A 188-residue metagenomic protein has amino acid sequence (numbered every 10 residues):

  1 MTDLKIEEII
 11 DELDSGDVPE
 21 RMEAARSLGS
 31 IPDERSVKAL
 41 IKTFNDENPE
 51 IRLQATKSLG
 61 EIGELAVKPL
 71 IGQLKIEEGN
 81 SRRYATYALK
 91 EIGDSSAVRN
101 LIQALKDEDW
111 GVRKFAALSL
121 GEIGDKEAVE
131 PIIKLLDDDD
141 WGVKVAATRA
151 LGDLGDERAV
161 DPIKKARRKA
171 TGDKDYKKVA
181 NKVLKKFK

Functional and structural regions predicted by a protein language model:
T2-E12, D33-N45, E64-K75, D94-K106 (+2 more regions): Amphipathic alpha-helical scaffolding segments comprising HEAT/armadillo-like alpha-solenoid repeats
E8-I31: Alpha-helical segment of the N-proximal tetratricopeptide repeat
G16-D17, E47-N48, E77-E78, E108-D109 (+2 more regions): Short inter-helical turns and helix N-cap capping residues of alpha-solenoid HEAT/ARM repeat scaffolds
S27-S30, S58-E61, A88-E91, S119 (+2 more regions): Core register positions within helices of long alpha-helical scaffolds
L40-K42, D46-G63, G72, E77-A88: Acidic (E/D-rich), amphipathic helical modules within compact regulatory domains
R149-K188: Leucine-rich solenoid repeat scaffolds
